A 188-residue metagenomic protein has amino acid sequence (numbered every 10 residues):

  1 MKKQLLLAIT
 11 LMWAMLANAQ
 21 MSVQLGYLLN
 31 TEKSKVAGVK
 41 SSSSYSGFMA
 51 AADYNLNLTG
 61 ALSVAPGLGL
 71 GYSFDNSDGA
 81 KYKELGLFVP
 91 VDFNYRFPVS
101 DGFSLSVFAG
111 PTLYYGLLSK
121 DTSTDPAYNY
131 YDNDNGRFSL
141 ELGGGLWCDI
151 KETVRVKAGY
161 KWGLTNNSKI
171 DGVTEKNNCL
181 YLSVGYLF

Functional and structural regions predicted by a protein language model:
M1-S22: Cleavable N-terminal export/targeting peptides
M21, S42-F48, K81-V89, G136-L140 (+1 more regions): Residues that define the transmembrane beta-barrel architecture of outer-membrane proteins
M21-V23, G60-V64, S100-F103, C148 (+1 more regions): Repeated loop/turn-to-beta-strand initiation elements of outer-membrane beta-barrel proteins
S22-Q24, L28, C148, K176-F188: Outer-membrane beta-barrel "beta-signal"
V23-L25, P66-L68, V89-V91, V107-P111 (+3 more regions): Membrane-embedded beta-strand positions of outer-membrane beta-barrel proteins
Y27-K33, L56, L70-N76, K83-L85 (+4 more regions): Transmembrane beta-strands of outer-membrane beta-barrel pores
S34-S41, N76-K83, L118-Y128, S168-T174: Outer-membrane beta-barrel translocator domains and adjoining extracellular loop/strand segments of Gram-negative
D53-N55, D92-R96, G145-D149, K157 (+1 more regions): Transmembrane beta-barrel domains of outer membrane proteins
